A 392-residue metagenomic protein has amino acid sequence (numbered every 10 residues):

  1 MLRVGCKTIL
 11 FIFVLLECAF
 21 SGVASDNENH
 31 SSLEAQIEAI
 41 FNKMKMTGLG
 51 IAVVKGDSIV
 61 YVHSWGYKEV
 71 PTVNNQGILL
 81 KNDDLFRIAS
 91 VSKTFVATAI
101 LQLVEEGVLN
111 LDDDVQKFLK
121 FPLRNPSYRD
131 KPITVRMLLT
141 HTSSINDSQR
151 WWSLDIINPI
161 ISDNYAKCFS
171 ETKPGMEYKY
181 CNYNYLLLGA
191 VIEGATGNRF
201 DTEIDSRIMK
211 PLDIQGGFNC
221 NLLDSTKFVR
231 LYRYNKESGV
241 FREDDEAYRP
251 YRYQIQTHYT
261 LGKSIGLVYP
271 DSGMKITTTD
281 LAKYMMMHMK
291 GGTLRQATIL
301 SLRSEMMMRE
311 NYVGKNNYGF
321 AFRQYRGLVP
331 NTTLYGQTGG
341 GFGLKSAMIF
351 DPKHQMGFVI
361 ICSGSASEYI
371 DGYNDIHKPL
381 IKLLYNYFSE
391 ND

Functional and structural regions predicted by a protein language model:
M1-E28: Bacterial Sec-dependent N-terminal signal peptides
E28-F86, I160-C168: Short, conserved catalytic-motif segment at the N-terminal edge
S32, Q36-A39, G48, S90 (+12 more regions): Extracytoplasmic/secreted proteins, especially bacterial periplasmic and envelope-associated proteins
K43-G50, V73-M137, T172-N184, Y269-S272 (+1 more regions): Short active-site loop at a secondary-structure junction that contains or immediately precedes the catalytic residue(s)
S58, E69, P126-T338: Short, surface-exposed loop or secondary-structure junction motifs that flank catalytic or metal-binding residues
S64-G66, D245, S346, C362: Short clusters of small/polar residues that mark proteolytic maturation junctions
G314, S365-D392: Short, gly/Ser/Thr-rich active-site loops of penicillin-recognizing serine hydrolases
Q337, K345-I349, H354-S365: Short, well-ordered beta-strand elements
